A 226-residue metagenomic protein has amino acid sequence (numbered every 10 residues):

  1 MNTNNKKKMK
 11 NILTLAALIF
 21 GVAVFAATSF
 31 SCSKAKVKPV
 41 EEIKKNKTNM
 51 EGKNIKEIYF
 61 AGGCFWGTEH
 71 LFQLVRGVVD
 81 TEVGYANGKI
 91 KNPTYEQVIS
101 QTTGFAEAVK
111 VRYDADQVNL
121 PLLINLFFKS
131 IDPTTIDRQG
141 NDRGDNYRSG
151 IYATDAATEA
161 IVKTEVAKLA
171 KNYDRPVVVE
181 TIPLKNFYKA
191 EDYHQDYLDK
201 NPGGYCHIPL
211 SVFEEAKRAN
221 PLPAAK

Functional and structural regions predicted by a protein language model:
M1-K6, S29: Intrinsically disordered, low-complexity Ser/Thr- and Pro-rich stretches
N4-A17: Bacterial N-terminal signal peptides that target proteins for export
L13, A27-K226: Flexible coil/turn and secondary-structure edge motifs
A16-A27: Bacterial N-terminal signal peptides
